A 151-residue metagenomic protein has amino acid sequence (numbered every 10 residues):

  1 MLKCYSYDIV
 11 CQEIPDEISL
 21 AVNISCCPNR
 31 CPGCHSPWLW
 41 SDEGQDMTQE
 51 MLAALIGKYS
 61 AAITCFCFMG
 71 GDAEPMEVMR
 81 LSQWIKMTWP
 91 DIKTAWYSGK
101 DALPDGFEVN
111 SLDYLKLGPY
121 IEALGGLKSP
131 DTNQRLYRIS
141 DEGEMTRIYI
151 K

Functional and structural regions predicted by a protein language model:
M1-N23, P28, S36-W40: N-terminal [4Fe-4S]-dependent radical SAM core
N29, A61, N110: Structured loop/turn residues at beta-strand edges in well-structured enzyme cores
S36-M47, A61-P75, D91-L103, Y114-Y137: Core AdoMet radical
T48-A53, R80-Q83: Charged helix-capping and loop-helix junction motifs
A53-Y59: A short, N-terminal amphipathic alpha-helix
E74-K86, G125-K151: P-loop/Walker A phosphate-binding loop and immediately adjacent motor/lid segment at beta-alpha junctions
P104-N110: Catalytic cores of alpha/beta
